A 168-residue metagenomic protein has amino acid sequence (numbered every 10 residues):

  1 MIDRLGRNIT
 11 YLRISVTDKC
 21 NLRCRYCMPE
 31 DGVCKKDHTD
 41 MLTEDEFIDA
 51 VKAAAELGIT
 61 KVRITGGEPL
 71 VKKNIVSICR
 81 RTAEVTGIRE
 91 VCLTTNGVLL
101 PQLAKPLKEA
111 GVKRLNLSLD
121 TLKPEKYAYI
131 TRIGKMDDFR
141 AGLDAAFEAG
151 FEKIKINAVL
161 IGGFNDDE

Functional and structural regions predicted by a protein language model:
M1-I2, K52: A short, basic/flexible loop-to-alpha-helix module at the beginning of a structural domain
R4-E44, L57: Canonical Radical SAM [4Fe-4S] cluster-binding loop centered on the CxxxCxxC motif and its immediate flanking residues
I48-R63, V71-D167: Radical SAM/AdoMet-radical enzyme domain recognition
E68: Conserved G/P- and acidic residue-centered "switch" motifs that form tight phosphate/ATP-binding loops in soluble
